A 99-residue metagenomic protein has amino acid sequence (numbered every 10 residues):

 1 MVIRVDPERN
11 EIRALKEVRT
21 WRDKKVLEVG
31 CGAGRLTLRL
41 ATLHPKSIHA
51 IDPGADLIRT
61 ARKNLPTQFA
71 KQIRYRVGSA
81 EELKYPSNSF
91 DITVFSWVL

Functional and structural regions predicted by a protein language model:
M1-D6, R35: Non-catalytic interaction surface on structured domains
V5-K24: Conserved alpha-helix/loop element of class I SAM-dependent methyltransferases that forms part of the SAM/SAH-binding
R19, R62, S87-S89: Short, flexible helix/strand-to-coil boundary loops that buttress conserved ligand/catalytic motifs in alpha/beta
D23, A70, S87-N88: Active-site acidic short loop of glycosyltransferases
L27, R35-E82: Class I SAM-dependent methyltransferase SAM/SAH-binding core
G32: Conserved glycine-rich SAM-binding loop
E81-I92: A short acidic, Gly/Pro-enriched loop at the edge of an enzyme's catalytic core that lines a small-molecule cofactor
D91-L99: A short SAM/SAH-binding and catalytic strip from SAM-dependent methyltransferases
